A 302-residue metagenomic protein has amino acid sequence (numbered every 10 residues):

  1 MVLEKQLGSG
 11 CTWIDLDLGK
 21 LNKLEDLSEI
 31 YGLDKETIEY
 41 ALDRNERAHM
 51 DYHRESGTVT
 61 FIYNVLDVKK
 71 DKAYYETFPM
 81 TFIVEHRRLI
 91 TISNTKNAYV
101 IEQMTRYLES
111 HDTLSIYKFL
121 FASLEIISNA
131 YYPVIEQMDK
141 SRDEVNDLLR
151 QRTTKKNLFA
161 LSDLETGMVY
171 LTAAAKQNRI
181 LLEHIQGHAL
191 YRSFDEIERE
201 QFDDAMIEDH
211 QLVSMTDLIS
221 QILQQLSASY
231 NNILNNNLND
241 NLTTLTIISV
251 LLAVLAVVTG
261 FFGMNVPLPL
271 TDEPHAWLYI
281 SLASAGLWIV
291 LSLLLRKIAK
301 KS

Functional and structural regions predicted by a protein language model:
M1-G187, S193-F194, D204, E208-Q211 (+2 more regions): Peripheral, non-transmembrane regulatory/ligand-interaction domains of membrane transport proteins
E29, I207-S302: Hydrophobic alpha-helical transmembrane segments and their immediately adjacent juxtamembrane loops
Q201: Histidine/lysine/aspartate-rich catalytic loop segments that bind and position anionic ligands
